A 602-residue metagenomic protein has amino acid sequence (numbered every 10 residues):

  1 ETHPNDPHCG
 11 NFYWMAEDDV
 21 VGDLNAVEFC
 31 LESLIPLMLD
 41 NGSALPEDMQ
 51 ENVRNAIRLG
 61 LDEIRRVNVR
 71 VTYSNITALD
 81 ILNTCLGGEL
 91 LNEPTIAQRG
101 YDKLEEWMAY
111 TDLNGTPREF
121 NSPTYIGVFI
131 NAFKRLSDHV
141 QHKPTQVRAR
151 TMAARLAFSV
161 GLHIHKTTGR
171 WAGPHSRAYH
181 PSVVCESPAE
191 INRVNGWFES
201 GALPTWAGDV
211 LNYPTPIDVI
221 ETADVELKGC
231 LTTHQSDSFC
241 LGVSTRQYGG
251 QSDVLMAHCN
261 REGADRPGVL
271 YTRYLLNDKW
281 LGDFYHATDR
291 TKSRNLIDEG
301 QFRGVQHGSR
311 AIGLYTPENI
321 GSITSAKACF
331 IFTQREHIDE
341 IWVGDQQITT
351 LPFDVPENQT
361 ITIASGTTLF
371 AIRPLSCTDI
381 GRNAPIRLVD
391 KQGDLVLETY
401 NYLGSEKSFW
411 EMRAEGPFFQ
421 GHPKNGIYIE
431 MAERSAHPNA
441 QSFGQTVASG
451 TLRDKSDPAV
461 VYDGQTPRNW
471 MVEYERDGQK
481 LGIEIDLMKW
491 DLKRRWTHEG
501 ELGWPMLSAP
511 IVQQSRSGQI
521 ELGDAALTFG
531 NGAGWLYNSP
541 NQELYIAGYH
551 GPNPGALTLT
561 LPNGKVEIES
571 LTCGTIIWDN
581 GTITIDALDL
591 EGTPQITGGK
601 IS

Functional and structural regions predicted by a protein language model:
E1-V140: Aromatic-lined, polymer-binding surfaces characteristic of secreted/periplasmic polysaccharide-degrading enzymes
F120-N121, G169-A172, P181-S182, C259 (+1 more regions): Short, intrinsically disordered/low-complexity patches at protein termini and at juxtamembrane boundaries
V140-G249: Carbohydrate-active enzyme catalytic cores, enriched for enzymes that act on polyanionic acidic polysaccharides
T145-T151, T245-R246, V254-A257, T324-F330: Composition- and surface-driven signal marking solvent-exposed, interaction-prone regions in large proteins
I220-G300: Non-catalytic interaction/regulatory modules that flank or connect domains
T288-S602: Extended repeat-based interaction scaffolds and adjacent low-complexity, acidic/S/T/P-biased segments that form broad
